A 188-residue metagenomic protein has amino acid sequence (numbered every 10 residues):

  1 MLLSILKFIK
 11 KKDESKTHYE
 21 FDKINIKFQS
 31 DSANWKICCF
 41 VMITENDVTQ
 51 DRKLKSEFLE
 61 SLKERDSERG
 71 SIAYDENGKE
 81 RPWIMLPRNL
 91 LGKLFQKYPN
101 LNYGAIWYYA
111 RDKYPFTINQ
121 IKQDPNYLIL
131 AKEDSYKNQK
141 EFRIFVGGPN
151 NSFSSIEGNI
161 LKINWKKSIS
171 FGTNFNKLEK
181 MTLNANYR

Functional and structural regions predicted by a protein language model:
M1-R188: NAD-dependent ADP-ribosyltransferases
